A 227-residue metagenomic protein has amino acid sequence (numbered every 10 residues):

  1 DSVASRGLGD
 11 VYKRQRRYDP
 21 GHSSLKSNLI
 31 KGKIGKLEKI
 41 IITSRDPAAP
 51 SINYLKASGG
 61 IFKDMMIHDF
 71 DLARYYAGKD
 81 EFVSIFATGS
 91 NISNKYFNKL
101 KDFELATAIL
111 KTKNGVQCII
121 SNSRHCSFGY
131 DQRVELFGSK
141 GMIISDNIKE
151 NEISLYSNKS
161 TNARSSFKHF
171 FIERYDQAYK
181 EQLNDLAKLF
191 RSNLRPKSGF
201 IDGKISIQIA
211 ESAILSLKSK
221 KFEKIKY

Functional and structural regions predicted by a protein language model:
D1-Y12: Single conserved hydrophobic/aromatic residue that forms the stacking wall/gate of nucleotide- or nucleobase-binding
G9, S23-L37, F137-G138: Basic phosphate/pyrophosphate-binding loop/patch that engages nucleotide-derived ligands
R14-R16, S44: Short strand-turn motif at the edge of the Rossmann-like AdoMet-binding core
G21-H22, D69-F70, K180-N184, A210: A general structural signal for well-ordered alpha-helical segments in protein cores
E38-I41, F86: Residues embedded in well-ordered beta-strands within globular domains across many folds
A49-Q117, S121-F128, I201: Rossmann-like dinucleotide-binding domain that binds NAD(P)(H)
Y96-N98, K113-L183, G199: NAD(P)-dinucleotide binding in Rossmann-like oxidoreductases
K113, L186-Y227: C-terminal helix-rich "cap/oligomerization" subdomain common to oxidoreductases
